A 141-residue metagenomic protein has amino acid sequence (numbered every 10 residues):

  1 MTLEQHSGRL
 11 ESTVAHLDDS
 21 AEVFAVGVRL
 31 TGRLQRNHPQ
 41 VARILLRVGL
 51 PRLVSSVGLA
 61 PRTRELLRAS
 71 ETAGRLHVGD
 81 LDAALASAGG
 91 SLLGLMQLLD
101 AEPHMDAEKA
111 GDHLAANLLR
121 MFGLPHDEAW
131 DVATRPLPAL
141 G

Functional and structural regions predicted by a protein language model:
M1-R47, P51, A60, G111: Hydrophobic alpha-helical connector segments
G8-D18, R36-A42, L59-M105, M121: Hydrophobic alpha-helical bundle segments that form small-molecule/ligand-binding pockets
E22, R47, P51, G79 (+2 more regions): Sparse recognition of residues in long alpha-helices and their boundaries
V23-L30, A83-G90, K109, H113-N117: Amphipathic alpha-helical interaction segments
L53-S55: Hinge/beta->alpha junction and helix N-cap segments in small-molecule ligand-binding domains
E65-R68, T72, A101-G141: C-terminal peripheral helix-coil segments that are non-catalytic and often amphipathic
